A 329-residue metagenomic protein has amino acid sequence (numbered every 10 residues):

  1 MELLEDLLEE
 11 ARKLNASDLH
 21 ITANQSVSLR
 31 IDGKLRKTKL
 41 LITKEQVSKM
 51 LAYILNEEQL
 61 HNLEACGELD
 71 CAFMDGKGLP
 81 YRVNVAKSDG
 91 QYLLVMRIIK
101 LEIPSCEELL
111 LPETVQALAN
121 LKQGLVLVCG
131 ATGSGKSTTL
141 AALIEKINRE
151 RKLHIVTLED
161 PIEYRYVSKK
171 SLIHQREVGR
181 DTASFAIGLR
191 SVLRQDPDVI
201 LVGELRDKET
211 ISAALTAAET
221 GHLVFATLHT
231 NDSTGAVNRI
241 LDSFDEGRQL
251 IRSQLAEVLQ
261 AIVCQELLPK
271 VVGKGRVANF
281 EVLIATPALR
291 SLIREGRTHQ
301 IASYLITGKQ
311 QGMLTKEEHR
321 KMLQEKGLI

Functional and structural regions predicted by a protein language model:
E2-I329: Short, flexible helix-loop junctions that flank or precede catalytic/ligand sites
